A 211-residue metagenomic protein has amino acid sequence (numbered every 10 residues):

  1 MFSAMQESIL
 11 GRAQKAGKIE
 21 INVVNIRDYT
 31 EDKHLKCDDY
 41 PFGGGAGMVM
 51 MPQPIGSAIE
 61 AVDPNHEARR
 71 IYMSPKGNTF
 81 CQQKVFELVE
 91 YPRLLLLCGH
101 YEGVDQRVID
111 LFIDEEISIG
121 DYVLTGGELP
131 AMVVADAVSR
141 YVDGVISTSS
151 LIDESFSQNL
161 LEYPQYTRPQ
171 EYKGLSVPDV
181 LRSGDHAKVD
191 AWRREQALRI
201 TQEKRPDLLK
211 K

Functional and structural regions predicted by a protein language model:
M1-V62, R182, H186-K210: N-terminal nucleotide/polyanion-binding subdomain common to many enzyme families
E7-A13, F86-E90, F112: Short, solvent-exposed amphipathic alpha-helical segments in soluble enzyme and RNA/protein-processing domains
N22-V24, R69-I71, L94-L95, E115-I117: Hydrophobic/aromatic beta-strand patches that form the interior of the parallel beta-sheet core in alpha/beta enzyme
H34, Q82-K84, R107-I109, P164: Short, well-ordered secondary-structure micro-motifs
A46-V49, T79, Y101, D105 (+4 more regions): Gly/Ser/Thr-rich beta-alpha loop segments that engage phosphate groups in nucleotides
V49-H100, Q106: S-adenosyl-L-methionine/SAH cofactor-binding core of RNA-modifying enzymes
V108-E154: Structured adenosyl-cofactor binding patch, chiefly the S-adenosyl-L-methionine
L129, Y141-D179: Internal, active-site/partner-interface "lid" segment
